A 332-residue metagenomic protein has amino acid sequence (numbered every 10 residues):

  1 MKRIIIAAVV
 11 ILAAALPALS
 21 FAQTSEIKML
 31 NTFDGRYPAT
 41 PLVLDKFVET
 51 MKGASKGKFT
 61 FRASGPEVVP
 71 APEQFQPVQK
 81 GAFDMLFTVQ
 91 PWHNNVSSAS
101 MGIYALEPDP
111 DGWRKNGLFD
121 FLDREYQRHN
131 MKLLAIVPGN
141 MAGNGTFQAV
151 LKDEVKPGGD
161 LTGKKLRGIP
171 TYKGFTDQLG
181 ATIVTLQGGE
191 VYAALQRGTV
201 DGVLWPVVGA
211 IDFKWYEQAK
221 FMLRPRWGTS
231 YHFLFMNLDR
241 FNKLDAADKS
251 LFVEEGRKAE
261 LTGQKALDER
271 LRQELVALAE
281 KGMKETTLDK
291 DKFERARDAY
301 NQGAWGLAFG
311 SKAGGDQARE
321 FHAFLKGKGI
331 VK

Functional and structural regions predicted by a protein language model:
M1-A8: Bacterial N-terminal signal peptides that target proteins for export
A7, Q23-P110, H129, L133-K332: N-terminal secretory/targeting leader peptides
I11-L12: Repetitive helical segments and hydrophobic/amphipathic motifs
A15-L16, P41: Residues in and immediately flanking transmembrane alpha helices
L16-A22: Sec/Tat signal peptide C-region and signal peptidase I cleavage site
P108-R128: A gly/proline- and charged-residue-enriched helix-loop-helix capping module
